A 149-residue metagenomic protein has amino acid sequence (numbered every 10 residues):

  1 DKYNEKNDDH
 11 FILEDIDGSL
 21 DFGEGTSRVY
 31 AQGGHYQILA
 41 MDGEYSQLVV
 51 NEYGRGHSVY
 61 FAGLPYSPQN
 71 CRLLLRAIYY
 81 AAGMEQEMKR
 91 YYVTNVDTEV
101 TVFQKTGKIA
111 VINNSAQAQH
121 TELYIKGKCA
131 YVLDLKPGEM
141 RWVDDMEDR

Functional and structural regions predicted by a protein language model:
D1-R149: A conserved amphipathic helix/loop scaffold that creates a polar/acidic microenvironment used either to coordinate
